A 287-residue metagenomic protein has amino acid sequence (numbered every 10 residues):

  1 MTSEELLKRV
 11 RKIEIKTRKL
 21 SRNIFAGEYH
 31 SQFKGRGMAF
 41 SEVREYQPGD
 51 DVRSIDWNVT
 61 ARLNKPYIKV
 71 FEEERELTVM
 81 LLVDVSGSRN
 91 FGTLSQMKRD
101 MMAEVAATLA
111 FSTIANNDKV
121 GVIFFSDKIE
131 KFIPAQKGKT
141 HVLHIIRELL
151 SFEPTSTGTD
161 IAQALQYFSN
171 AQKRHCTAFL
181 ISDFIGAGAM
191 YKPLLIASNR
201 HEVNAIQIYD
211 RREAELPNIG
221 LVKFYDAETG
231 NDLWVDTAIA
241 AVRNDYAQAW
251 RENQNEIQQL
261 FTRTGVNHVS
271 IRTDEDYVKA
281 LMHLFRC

Functional and structural regions predicted by a protein language model:
M1-E130, A135, T177-L180, A187-G188 (+2 more regions): An amphipathic, basic-hydrophobic helix/alpha-beta surface used to engage anionic, phosphate-rich ligands or surfaces
M1-F33, E42, N170-R174, G186 (+1 more regions): Von Willebrand factor type A / integrin I
N58, P154-G158, I181-S182: Short, flexible loop segments at the rims of nucleotide/cofactor-binding pockets, characterized by
E72, S95-M97, K137-G138, P193-L195 (+1 more regions): Short, glycine/charged-enriched secondary-structure capping and boundary segments
R89, T93, L149-E153, G265: Short amphipathic alpha-helical interaction patches enriched in hydrophobic/aromatic residues with interspersed Lys/Arg
A103, A107, G158-L165, Q254: Short, well-ordered alpha-helical scaffold segments within catalytic/effector domains
F132-R147, Q259, R286-C287: Short, electropositive alpha-helical surface patch
H141-C176, G188-A189, D210: Von Willebrand factor
